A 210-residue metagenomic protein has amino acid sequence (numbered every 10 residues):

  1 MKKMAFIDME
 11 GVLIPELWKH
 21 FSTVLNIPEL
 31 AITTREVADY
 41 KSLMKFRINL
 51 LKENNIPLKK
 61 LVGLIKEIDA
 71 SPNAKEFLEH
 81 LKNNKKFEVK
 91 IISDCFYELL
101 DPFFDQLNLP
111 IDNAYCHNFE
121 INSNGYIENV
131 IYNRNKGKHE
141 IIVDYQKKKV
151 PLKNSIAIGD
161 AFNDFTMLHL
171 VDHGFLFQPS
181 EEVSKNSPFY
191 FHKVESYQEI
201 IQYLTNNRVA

Functional and structural regions predicted by a protein language model:
M1-K2, L204-A210: Short, Lys/Arg-enriched, disordered terminal segments
K2-C116: Alpha-helical substrate-recognition element adjacent to the catalytic core
N73-E76, I141-D144, E199: Well-ordered alpha-helical segments embedded in enzymatic catalytic cores
S93-D94, K153-E195: Acidic, Mg2+-coordinating phosphoryl-transfer loop and its flanking beta/alpha structural elements, shared across
D101-S155: Substrate-recognition "cap/lid" segment bordering the active-site pocket of phosphatases
A114-I121, P179-V183, S196-I200: Short, acidic/turn-prone active-site loops that include or flank metal/cofactor- and phosphate-binding residues
N122-E128, S184-H192, Q202-N207: Short, charged, surface-exposed secondary-structure boundary motifs
